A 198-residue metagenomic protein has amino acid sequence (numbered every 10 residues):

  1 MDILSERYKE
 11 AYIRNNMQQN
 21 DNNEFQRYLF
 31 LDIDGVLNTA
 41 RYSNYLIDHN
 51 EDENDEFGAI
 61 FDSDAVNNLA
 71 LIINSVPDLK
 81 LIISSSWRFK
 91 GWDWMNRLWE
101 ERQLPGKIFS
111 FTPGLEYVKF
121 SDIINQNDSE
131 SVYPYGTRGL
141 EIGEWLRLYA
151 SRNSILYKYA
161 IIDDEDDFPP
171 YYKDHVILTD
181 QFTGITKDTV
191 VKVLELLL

Functional and structural regions predicted by a protein language model:
M1-L31: Non-catalytic pre-domain segments flanking phosphatase-related domains
D2, D62-S63, K187: Poly-acidic low-complexity segments
D2-E10, I72, V193-L197: Basic, amphipathic N-terminal segments that precede the first structured/catalytic domain
Y12-N16, S63-N67, G139-A150: A Trp-anchored, charged/polar loop motif used as the substrate-binding/catalytic surface of acyl/ester-handling
N20-E24, N74-P77, A150-I155, Y172: Flexible, charged surface loops at secondary-structure boundaries
N22-S121: Alpha-helical substrate-recognition element adjacent to the catalytic core
M95-L198: C-terminal cap/substrate-recognition subdomain and adjoining C-terminal extension of metal-dependent phosphatase-like
